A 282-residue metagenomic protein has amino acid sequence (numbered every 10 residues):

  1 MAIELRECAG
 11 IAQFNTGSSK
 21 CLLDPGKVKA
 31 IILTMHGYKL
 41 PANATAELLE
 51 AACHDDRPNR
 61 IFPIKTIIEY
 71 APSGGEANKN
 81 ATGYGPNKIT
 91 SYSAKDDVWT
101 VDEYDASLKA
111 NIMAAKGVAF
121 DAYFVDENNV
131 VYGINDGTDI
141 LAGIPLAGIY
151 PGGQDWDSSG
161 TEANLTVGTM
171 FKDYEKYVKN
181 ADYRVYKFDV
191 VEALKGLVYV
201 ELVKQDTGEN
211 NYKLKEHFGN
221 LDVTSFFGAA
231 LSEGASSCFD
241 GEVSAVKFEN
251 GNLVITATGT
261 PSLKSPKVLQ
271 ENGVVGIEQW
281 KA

Functional and structural regions predicted by a protein language model:
M1-K65: Polar/acidic, low-complexity leader/linker segments enriched in S/T/G and N/D
N43-Q154, G160-A163, Y174-V190: Extracellular/virion structural assembly segments
V101, F124, G168, N210-E216 (+1 more regions): Generic recognition of long tandem-repeat/solenoid scaffolds
A106-N111, D126-D136, N220-S225, T260-S265 (+1 more regions): Short, surface-exposed beta-strand/loop "edge" segments at domain boundaries and coil↔beta transitions
L165-F171: C-terminal edge-of-domain segments
F188-N210: Beta-strand-rich domain onsets/edges
K204-F226: Beta-strand-rich structural segments
S225-A282: The feature marks long extracellular or luminal low-complexity segments
